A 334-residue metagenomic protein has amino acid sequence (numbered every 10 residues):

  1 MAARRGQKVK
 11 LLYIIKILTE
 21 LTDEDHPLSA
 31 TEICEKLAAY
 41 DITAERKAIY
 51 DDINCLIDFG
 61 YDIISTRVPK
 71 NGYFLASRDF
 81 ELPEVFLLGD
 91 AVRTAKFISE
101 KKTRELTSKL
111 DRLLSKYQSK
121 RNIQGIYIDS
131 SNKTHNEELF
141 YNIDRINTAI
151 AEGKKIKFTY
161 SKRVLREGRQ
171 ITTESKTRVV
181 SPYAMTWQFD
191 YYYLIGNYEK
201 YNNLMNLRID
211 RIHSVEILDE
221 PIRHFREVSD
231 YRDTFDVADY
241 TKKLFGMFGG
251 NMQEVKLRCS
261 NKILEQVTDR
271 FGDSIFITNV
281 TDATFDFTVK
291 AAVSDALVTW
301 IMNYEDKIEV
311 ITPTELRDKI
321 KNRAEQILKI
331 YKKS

Functional and structural regions predicted by a protein language model:
M1-A91, T173, Q326-S334: Short, basic/aromatic recognition patches that contact phosphate-bearing ligands
I63, M185, V215, I277-T278: A structural signal for short hydrophobic beta-strand segments in well-ordered beta-sheet cores
G72-F74, K157, Y193-I195, D286 (+1 more regions): General beta-strand recognition
E81-E167: Bulky hydrophobic/aromatic content
S130-G246, G250-K256: Core beta-strand-centered patch of the WYL/Sm-like small regulatory domain
T234-S334: Polybasic (Lys/Arg-rich)
